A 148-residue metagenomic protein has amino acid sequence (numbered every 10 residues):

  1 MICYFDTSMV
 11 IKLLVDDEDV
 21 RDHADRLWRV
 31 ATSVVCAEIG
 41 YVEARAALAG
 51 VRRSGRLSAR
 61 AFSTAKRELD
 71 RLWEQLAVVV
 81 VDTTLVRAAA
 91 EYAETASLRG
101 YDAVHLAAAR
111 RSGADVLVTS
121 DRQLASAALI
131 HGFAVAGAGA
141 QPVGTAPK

Functional and structural regions predicted by a protein language model:
M1-G40, V51-S63, H131-F133, A140-A146: Short, well-structured N-terminal submotif of metal-dependent ribonuclease cores
I2, L106-K148: Acidic, PIN/NYN-like endoribonuclease modules and their adjacent C-terminal/linker elements
S8, V42-R45, L106: Non-catalytic, well-ordered alpha-helical scaffold segments
I11, W28, L48-V51, L69 (+4 more regions): Generic helix-packing signal
E18, I39, R45-A77, T83-A90: Active-site-proximal, substrate-binding regions of enzyme catalytic domains and RNA-binding/basic surfaces
C36-V42, Y101-V104: Aromatic- and histidine-enriched alpha-helix N-cap/loop-to-helix transition segments that scaffold the rims
E74-V116, S120-S126: Active-site neighborhoods of divalent-metal-dependent phosphate/nucleic-acid chemistry enzymes
